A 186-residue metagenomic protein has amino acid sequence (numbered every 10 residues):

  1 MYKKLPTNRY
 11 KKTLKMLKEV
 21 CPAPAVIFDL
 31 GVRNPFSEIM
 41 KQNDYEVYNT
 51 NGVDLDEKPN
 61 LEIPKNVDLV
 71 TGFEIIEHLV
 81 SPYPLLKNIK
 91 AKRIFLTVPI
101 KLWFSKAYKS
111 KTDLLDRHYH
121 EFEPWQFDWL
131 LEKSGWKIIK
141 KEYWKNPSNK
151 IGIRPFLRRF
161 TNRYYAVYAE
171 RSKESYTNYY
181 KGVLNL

Functional and structural regions predicted by a protein language model:
M1-L69, Y83-K92, L114-W129, K140-L186: Conserved N-terminal segment of class I S-adenosyl-L-methionine
F28, F73, L96: Active-site flanking residues adjacent to catalytic metal/cofactor-binding acidic residues
V32, E77, I100: Short, glycine/acidic-enriched loop or turn micro-motifs at the edges of active sites
L69-I75: A short beta-strand submotif of the Rossmann-like class I SAM-dependent methyltransferase core that lines
I75, P99, W144-N146: Flexible loop residues that form catalytic and substrate-binding hotspots at small-molecule/glycan-binding clefts
V80-P84, K106: Short N-terminal helix/helix-N-cap motif within the alpha/beta-hydrolase-1
L96-H120: Short, glycine-/aromatic-enriched active-site segment of Class I SAM-dependent methyltransferases
L130-W136: A structural motif corresponding to the C-terminal end of an alpha-helix and its immediate exit/capping segment
